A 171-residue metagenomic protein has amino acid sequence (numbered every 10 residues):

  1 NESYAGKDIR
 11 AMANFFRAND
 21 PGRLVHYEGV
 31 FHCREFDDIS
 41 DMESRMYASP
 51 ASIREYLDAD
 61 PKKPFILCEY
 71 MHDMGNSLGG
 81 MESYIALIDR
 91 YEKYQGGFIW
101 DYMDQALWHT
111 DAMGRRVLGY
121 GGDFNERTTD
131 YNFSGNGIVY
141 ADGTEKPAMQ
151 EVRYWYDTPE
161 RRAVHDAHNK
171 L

Functional and structural regions predicted by a protein language model:
N1-L171: Extended substrate-binding grooves/exosites of carbohydrate-active enzymes
